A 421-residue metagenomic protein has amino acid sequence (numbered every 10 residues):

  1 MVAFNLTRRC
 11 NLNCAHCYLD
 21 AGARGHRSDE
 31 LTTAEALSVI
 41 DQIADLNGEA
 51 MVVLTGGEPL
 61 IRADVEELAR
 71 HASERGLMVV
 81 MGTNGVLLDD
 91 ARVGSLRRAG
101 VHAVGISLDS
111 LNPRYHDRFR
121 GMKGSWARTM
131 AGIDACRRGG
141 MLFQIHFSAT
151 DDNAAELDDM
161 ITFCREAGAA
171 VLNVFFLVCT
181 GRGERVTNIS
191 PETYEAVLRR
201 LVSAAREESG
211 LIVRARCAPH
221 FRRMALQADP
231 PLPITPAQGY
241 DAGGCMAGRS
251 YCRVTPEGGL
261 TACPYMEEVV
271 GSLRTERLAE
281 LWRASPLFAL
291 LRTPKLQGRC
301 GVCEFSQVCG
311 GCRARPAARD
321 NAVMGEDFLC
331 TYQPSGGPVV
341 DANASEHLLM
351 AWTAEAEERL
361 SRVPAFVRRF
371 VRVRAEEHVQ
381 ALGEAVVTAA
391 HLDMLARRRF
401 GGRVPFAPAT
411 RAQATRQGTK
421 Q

Functional and structural regions predicted by a protein language model:
M1-A99, A103: Conserved alpha-helical substructure of the radical SAM core
N11, A15-Y18, M246, T261 (+3 more regions): Cys/His/Pro-rich metal-binding microdomains
H26, L31, M78, A99 (+5 more regions): Radical SAM enzyme [4Fe-4S]-AdoMet core and its adjacent flexible, acidic and glycine-rich loops/tails across
T33, L37, R62, D89-D90 (+4 more regions): Structural motif corresponding to alpha-helix initiation and N-cap regions
I40-G56, F328-L349, F366: Short Fe-S-cluster ligation motifs
Y265-L348: Flexible mid-to-C-terminal extensions adjoining Fe-S/redox cofactors in radical SAM and related proteins
S345-Q421: Non-catalytic accessory segments flanking P-loop/AAA+ NTPase cores
